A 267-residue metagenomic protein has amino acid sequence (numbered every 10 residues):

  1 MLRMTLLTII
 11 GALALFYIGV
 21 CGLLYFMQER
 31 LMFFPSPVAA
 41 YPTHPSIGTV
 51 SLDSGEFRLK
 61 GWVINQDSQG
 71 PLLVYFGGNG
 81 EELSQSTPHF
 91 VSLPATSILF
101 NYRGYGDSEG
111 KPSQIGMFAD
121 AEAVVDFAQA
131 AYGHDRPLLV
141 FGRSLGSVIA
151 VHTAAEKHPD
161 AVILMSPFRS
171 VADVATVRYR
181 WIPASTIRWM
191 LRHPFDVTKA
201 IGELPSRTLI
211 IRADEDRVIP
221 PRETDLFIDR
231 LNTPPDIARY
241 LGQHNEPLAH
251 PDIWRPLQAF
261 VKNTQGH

Functional and structural regions predicted by a protein language model:
T5, I9-S51: An N-terminal hydrophobic leader/cap segment in hydrolases
R58-A131, R136, V148: Membrane-embedded segments
G142-G146, A150: Gly/Ala-rich beta-loop-alpha elbow adjacent to hydrolase catalytic centers
V151-A200, S206, A249: Hydrolase active-site cap/lid region
V197, S206, P220-D229: Short alpha-helix in the alpha/beta-hydrolase fold that links the catalytic acid
E203-P205, I210-R212, D216: Short beta-strand/loop motif that positions the catalytic acidic residue of the alpha/beta-hydrolase fold
D214-I219, N245-E246: Acidic catalytic loop of the alpha/beta-hydrolase fold
G242-I253: Catalytic histidine-centered segment of alpha/beta-hydrolase-like enzymes
